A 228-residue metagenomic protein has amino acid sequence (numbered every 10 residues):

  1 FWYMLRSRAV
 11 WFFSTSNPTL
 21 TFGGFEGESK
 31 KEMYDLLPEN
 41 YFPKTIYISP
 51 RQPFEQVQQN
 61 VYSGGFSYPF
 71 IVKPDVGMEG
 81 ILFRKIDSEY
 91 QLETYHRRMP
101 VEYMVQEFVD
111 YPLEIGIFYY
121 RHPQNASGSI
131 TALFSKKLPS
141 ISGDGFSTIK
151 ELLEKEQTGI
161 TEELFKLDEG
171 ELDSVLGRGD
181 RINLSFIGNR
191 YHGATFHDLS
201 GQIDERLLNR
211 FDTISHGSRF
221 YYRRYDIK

Functional and structural regions predicted by a protein language model:
F1-P18, G24: Alpha-helical membrane-targeting segments
L5-R8, K44, Y68, I160 (+1 more regions): Short secondary-structure junctions and interdomain/linker hinges
L5-W11, K31-P38, G177-N189: Short, compositionally biased low-complexity segments
V10-T15, I71-K73, Y191: A short alpha-helix capping/helix-coil boundary motif
P18-T19, S29-L164, D204-N209: Active-site nucleotide/adenylate-binding loops and adjacent lid/helix of ATP-dependent enzymes
L20-G24, H197-S200: Active-site rim elements
L153-K228: A long amphipathic alpha-helix within ATP-dependent nucleotide-binding catalytic cores
